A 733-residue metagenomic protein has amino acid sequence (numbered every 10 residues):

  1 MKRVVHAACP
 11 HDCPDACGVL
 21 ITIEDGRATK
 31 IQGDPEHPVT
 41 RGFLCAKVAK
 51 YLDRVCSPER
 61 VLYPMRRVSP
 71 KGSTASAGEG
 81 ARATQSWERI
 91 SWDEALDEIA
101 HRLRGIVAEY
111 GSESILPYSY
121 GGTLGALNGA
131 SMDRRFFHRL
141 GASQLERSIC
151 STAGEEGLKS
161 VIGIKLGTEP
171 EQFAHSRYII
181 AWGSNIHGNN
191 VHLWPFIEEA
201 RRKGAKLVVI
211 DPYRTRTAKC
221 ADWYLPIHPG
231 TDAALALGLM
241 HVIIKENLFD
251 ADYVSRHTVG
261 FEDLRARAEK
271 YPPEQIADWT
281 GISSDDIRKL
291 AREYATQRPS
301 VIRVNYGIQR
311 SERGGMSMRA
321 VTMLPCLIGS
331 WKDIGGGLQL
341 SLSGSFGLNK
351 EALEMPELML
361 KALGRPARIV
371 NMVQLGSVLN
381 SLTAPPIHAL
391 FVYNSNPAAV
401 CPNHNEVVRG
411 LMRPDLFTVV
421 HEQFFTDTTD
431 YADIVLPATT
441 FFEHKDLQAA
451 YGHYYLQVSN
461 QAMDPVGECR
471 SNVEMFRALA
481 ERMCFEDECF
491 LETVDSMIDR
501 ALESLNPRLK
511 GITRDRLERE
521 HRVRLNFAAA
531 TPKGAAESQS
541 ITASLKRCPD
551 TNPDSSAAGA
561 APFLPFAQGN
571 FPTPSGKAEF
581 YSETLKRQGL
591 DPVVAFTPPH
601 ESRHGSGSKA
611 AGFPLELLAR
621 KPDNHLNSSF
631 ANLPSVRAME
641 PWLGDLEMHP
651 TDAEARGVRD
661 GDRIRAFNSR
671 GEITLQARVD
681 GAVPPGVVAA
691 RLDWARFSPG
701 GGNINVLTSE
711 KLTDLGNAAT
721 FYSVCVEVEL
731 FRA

Functional and structural regions predicted by a protein language model:
M1-E246, K270, S283, Y393 (+1 more regions): N-terminal export/assembly segments and adjacent metallocofactor-ligating motifs of anaerobic energy-metabolism
R67-P70, Q85-R89, E94, H241 (+9 more regions): N-terminal leader/propeptide and maturation segments of large enzyme subunits in energy/redox metabolism and hydrolases
S73, A81-R82, A535, R547-P549 (+1 more regions): Short, low-complexity intrinsically disordered segments enriched in A/P/G/S/L with frequent Arg, especially at protein
Y110-S114, F249-V254, V301, K332-Q339 (+1 more regions): Flexible, glycine/charged-enriched surface loops at secondary-structure junctions
A130-E198, K203-V209, A233-L237, T322-Y431 (+4 more regions): Extended redox/cofactor-interaction regions of prokaryotic respiratory oxidoreductases
C220-I227, T439, Y454-V466: Short beta-alpha connecting loops at secondary-structure transitions that line or flank enzyme active sites
L239, V259-L375: Active-site phosphate/pyrophosphate-binding segments
N472-E518, A557, S628, L633-E647 (+1 more regions): Long, contiguous, secondary-structure-rich segments that constitute the structural scaffold of globular domains
